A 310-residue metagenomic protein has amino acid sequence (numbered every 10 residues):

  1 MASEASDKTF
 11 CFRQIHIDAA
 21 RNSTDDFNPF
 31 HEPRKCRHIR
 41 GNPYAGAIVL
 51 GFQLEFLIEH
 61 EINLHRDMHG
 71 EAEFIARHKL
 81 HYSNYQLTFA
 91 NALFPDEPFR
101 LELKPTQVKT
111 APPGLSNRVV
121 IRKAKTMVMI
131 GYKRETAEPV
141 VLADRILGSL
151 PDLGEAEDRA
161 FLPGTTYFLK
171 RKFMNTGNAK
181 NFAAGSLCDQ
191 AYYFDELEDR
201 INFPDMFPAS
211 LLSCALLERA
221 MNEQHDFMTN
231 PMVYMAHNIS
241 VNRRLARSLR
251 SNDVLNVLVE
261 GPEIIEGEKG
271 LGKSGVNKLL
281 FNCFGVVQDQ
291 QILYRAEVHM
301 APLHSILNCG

Functional and structural regions predicted by a protein language model:
M1-K79, A137-S240, A301, S305-G310: Hot-dog-fold acyl-thioester-processing enzymes
M1-K8, T88-P163, V241-G310: HotDog/MaoC-like acyl-thioester-processing domains
I58-E61, L80-P98: Long, hydrophobic/aromatic-enriched structural stretches that serve as scaffold segments
A76-Y82, S274-N277: Glycine-rich, flexible loop segments associated with nucleotide phosphate handling
Y82-N84, Y234-A236, R295: Hydrophobic residues on conserved beta-strands that form the core of alpha/beta folds
